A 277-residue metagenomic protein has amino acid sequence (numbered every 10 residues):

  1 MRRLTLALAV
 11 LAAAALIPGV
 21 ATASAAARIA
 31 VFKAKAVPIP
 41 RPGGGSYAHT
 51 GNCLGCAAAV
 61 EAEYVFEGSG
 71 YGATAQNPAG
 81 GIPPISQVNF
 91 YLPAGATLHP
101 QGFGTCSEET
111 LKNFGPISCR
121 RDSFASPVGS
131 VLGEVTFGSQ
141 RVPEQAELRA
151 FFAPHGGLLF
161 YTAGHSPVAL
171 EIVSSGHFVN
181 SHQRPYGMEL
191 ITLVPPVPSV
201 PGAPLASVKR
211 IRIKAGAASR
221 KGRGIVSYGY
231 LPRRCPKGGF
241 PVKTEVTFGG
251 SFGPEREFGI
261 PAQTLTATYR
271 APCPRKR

Functional and structural regions predicted by a protein language model:
M1-A9: Bacterial N-terminal signal peptides that target proteins for export
A14-A23: C-terminal segment of classical bacterial N-terminal signal peptides
A23-R277: Ser/Thr/Pro/Gly-rich, low-complexity intrinsically disordered stalk/linker tracts of secreted and surface-exposed
